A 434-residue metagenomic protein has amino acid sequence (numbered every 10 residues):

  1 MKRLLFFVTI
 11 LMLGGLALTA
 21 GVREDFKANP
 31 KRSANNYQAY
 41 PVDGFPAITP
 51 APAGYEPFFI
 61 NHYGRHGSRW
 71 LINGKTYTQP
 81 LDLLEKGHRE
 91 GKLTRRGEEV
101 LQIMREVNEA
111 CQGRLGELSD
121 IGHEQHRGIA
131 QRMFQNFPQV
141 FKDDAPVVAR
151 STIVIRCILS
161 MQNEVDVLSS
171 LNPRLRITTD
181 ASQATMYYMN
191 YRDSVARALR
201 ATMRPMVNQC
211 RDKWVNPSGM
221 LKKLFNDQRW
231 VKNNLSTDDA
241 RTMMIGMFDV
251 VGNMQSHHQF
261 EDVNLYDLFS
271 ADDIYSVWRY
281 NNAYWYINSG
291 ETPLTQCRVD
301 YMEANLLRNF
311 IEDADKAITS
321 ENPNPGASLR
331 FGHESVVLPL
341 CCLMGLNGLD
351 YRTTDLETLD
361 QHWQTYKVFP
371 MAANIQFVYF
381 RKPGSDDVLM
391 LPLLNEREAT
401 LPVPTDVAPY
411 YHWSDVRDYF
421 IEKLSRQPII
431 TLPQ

Functional and structural regions predicted by a protein language model:
M1-E24: Bacterial Sec-dependent N-terminal signal peptides
G21-V148, T152-S328, G332-Q434: Signature for phosphate-centric chemistry
